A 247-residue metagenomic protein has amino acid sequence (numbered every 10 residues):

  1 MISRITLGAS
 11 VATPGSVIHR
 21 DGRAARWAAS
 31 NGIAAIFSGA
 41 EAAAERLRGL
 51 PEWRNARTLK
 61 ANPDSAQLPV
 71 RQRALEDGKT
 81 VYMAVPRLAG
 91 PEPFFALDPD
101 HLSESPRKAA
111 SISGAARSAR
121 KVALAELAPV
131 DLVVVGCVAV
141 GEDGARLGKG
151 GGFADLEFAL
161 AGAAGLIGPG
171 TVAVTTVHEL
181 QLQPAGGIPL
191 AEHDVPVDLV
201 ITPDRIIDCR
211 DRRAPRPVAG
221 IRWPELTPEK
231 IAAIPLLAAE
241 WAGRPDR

Functional and structural regions predicted by a protein language model:
S3-A35, A43, G49-A56, D77-T80 (+1 more regions): Surface-exposed, charge/polar-rich loops and edge strands
A61-L75, K79-V81, R87: Extended, H/D-rich, highly charged conserved domains that either
